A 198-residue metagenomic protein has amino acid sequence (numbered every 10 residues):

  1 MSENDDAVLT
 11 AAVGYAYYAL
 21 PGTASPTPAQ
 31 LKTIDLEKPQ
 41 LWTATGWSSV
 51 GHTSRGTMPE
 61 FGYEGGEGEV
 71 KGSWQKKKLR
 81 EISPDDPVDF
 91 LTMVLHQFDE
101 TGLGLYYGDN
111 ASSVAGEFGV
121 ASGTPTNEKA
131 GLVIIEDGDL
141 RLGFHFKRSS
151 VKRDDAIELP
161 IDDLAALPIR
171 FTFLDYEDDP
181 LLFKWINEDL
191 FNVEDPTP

Functional and structural regions predicted by a protein language model:
S2-E100, S149-L164: Solvent-exposed edge beta-strands and adjacent loop segments that serve as assembly or binding interfaces
E3-D5, I34, T126, E136 (+2 more regions): Intrinsic-disorder/low-complexity regions
A11, Y15-A16, A29, P39 (+4 more regions): Hydrophobic transmembrane signal anchors and adjacent membrane-proximal interface regions, especially in viral
R55, E69, I82, V114-A115 (+2 more regions): Amphipathic alpha-helical interaction segments
D86-F90, T126-E128, D139, L164-P168: A general secondary-structure signal for short beta-strands and their flanking turns/coil in non-transmembrane regions
F90-V94, L132, P168-T172: Beta-strand secondary-structure signal
D99-K147: Short helix-loop boundary/capping segments
R141-P198: Mixed-charge, glycine-accented linear interaction segment located at domain edges/termini
